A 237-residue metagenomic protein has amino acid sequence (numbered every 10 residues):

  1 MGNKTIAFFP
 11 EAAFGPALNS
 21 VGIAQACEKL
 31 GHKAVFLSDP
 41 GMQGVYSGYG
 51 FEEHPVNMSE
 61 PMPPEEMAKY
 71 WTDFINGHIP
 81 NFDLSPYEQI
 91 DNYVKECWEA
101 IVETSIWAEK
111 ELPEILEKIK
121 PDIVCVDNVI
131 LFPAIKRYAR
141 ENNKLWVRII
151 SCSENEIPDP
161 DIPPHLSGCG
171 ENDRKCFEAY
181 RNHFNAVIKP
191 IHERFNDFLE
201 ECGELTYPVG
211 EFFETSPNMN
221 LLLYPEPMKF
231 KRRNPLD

Functional and structural regions predicted by a protein language model:
N3-T5: Nucleotide donor/acceptor-binding cores
P10-V21: A short, glycine/small-residue-rich beta-strand->loop->alpha-helix junction that serves as a flexible
A12-F14, N57-M62, S151-N155: Short, acidic/turn-prone active-site loops that include or flank metal/cofactor- and phosphate-binding residues
I23-H32, V45: A short, Lys/Arg-enriched amphipathic alpha-helix followed by its capping loop at the start of a domain
V35-Q89: Conserved nucleotide-sugar phosphate-binding/catalytic loop shared by glycosyltransferases and other
W71-P133, F177-S216: Conserved nucleotide-sugar donor-binding subdomain of glycosyltransferases
E99-E178, L222, P227: Conserved nucleotide-sugar donor-interacting segment of glycosyltransferase catalytic cores, predominantly GT-B
Y224-D237: Donor-nucleotide binding loops and adjacent catalytic segments primarily of GT-B fold Leloir glycosyltransferases
